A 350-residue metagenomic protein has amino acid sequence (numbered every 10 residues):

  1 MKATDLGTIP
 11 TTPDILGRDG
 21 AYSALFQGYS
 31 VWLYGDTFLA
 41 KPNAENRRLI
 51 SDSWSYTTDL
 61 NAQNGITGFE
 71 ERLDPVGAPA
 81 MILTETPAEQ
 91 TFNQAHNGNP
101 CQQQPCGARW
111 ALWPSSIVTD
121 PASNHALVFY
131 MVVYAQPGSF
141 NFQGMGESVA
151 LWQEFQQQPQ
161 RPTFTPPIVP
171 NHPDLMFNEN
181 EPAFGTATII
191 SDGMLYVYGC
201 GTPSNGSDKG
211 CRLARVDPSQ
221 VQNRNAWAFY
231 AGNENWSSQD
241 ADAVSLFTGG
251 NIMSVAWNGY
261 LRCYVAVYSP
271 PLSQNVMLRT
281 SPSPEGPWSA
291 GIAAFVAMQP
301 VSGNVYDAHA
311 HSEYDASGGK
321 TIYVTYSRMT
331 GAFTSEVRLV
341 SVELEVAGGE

Functional and structural regions predicted by a protein language model:
M1-L16, L25-W110, T119-F177, D192-G250 (+3 more regions): Beta-rich carbohydrate-recognition and catalytic domains
G17-D19, L112-P114, P182-G185, G249-N251 (+2 more regions): Beta-rich catalytic cores
Y22, S116, S254: Short, surface-exposed charged micro-motifs
T186-I189, V255-W257: Short, exposed beta-strand/loop patches in secreted or surface proteins that constitute
A308, S312, G319-T321: Extracellular glycan/ECM-engagement signal in secreted proteins
